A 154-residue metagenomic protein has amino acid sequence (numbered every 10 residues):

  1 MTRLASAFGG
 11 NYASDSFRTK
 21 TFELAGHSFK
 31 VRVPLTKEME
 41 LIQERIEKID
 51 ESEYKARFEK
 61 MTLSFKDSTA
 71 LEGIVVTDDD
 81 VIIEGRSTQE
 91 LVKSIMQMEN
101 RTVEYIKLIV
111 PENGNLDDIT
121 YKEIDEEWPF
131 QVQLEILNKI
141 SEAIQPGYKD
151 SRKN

Functional and structural regions predicted by a protein language model:
M1-D15: Extended acidic low-complexity intrinsically disordered regions
F17, H27, R32-N154: Short, surface-exposed, charged amphipathic helix/loop patches that serve as local interaction elements
